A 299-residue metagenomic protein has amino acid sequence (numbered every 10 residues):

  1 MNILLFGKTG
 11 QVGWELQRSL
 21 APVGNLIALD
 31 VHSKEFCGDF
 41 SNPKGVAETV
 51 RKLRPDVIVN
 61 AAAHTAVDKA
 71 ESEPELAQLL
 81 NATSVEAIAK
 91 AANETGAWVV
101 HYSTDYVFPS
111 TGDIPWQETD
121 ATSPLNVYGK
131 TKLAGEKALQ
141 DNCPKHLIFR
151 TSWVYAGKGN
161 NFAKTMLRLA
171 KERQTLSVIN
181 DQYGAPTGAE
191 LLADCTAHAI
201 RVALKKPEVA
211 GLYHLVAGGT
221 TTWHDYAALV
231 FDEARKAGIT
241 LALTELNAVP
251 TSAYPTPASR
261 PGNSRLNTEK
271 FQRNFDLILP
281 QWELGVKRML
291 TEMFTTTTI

Functional and structural regions predicted by a protein language model:
M1-P22: N-terminal Rossmann NAD(P)H-binding glycine-rich loop of SDR-like oxidoreductase domains
D30-K44: Rossmann-fold cofactor-recognition segment
F40-L80: NAD(P)H-binding glycine-rich loop region in Rossmannoid oxidoreductase-like domains and their noncatalytic homologs
I58, S72-V100: NAD(P)-cofactor binding segment of oxidoreductase domains
L79, S84-A87, E94, V107-F149 (+1 more regions): Catalytic helix-loop patch of NAD(P)-dependent Rossmann-fold dehydrogenases
A138-H198: NAD(P)-dependent short-chain dehydrogenase/reductase
C195-T196, V202-P255: Mid/C-terminal beta-alpha module of Rossmann-like enzyme folds, strongest in SDR-family dehydrogenases/epimerases
Q281-I299: Amphipathic terminal alpha-helices
